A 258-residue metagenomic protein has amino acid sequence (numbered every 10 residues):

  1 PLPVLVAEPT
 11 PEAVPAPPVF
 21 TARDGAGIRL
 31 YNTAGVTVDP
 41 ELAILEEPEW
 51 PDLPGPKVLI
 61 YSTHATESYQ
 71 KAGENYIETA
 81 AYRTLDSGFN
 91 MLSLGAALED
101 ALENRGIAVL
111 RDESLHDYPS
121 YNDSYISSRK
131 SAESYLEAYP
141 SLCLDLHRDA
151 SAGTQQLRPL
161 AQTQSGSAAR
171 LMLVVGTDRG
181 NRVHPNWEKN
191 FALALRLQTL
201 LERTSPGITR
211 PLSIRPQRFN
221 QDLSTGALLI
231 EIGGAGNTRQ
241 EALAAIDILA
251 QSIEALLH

Functional and structural regions predicted by a protein language model:
P1-S141, A150-Q155, D247, L257: N-terminal catalytic or cofactor-binding beta/alpha core of small enzyme domains
L59-Y61, V109-R111, L142-D145, M172-V174 (+2 more regions): Structural recognition of the beta-strand scaffold that forms the well-ordered cores of secreted hydrolase catalytic
A65-S68, L115-P119, R148-G153, D178-N181 (+2 more regions): Solvent-exposed loop/turn segments at secondary-structure junctions within structured extracellular/periplasmic domains
I77-A81, A152-H184: A short, glycine/acidic-enriched catalytic loop
D86-L94, S120-S127, S165, R182-L193 (+2 more regions): Extracytoplasmic/periplasmic, Sec-exported soluble proteins
G95-E99, R129-E133, F191-Q198, P216 (+2 more regions): Extracytoplasmic/secreted envelope proteins and their assembly/folding machinery, especially bacterial periplasmic
N186-S213: Active-site-adjacent substrate-binding region of metalloamidase/peptidase-like peptide-processing proteins
T209-H258: Active-site-adjacent mobile loop/cap segments within catalytic or ligand-binding domains
